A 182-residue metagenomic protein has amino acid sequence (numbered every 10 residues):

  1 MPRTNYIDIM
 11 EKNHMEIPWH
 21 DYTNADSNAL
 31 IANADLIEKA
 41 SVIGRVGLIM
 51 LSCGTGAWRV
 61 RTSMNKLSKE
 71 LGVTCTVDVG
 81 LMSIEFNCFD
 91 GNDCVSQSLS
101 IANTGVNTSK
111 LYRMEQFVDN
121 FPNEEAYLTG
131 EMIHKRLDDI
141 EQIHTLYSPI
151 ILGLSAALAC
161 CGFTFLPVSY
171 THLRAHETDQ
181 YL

Functional and structural regions predicted by a protein language model:
M1-L128: Soluble N-terminal domains of membrane-associated systems
L81-I84, M132-D138: Short, glycine/charge-rich beta-strand/loop segments that flank catalytic centers and engage negatively charged groups
L128-G130, Y147-S148, L173: Short, structured loop/turn "capping" segments at alpha-beta junctions
H134-S155: Cytosolic-side membrane-insertion boundary helix
A156-F163: Hydrophobic, membrane-inserted alpha-helices
L166-V168: Helix-coil boundary and interhelical linker segments in multi-pass alpha-helical membrane proteins
T171-T178: Conserved small/polar residues in nucleotide/adenosyl-binding loops
